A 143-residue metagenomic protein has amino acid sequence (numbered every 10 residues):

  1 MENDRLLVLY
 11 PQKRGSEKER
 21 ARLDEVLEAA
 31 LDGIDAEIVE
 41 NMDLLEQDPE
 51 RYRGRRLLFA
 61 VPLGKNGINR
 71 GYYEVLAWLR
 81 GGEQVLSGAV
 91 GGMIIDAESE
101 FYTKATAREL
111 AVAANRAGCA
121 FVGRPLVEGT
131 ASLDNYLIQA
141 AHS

Functional and structural regions predicted by a protein language model:
M1-S143: FMN-binding flavodoxin-like domain, especially the glycine-rich phosphate-binding loop
